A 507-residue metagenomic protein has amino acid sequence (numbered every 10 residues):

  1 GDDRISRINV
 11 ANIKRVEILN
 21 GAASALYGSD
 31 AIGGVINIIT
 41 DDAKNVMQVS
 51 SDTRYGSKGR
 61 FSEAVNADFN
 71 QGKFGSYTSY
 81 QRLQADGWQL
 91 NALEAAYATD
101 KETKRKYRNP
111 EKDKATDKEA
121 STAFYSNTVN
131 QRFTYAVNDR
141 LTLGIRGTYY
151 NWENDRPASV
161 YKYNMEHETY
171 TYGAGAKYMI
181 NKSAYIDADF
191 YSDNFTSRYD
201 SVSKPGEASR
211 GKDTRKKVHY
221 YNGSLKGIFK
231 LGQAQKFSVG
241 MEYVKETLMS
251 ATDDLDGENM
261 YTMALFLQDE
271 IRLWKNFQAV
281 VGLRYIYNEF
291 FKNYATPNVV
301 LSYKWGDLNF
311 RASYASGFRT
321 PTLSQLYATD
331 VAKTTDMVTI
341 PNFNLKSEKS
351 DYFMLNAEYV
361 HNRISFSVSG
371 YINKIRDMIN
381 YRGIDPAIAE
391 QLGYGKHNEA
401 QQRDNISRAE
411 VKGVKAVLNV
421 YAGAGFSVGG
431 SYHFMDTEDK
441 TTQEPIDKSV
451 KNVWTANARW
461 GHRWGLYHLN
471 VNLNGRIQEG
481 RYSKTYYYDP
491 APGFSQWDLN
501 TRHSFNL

Functional and structural regions predicted by a protein language model:
G1-N20: Short acidic/polar hinge/loop motifs at secondary-structure boundaries that mediate gating or recognition
V16-E17, I36-I38, L473: Non-catalytic regulatory/gating segments with a bias toward low-complexity or hydrophobic composition
A25, K44-V46, R54, N66-M165: Periplasmic-side early beta-strands and strand-to-turn transitions of outer-membrane beta-barrels
D68, S79, A123, A136 (+3 more regions): Conserved C-terminal beta-signal and adjacent last beta-strands/turns of outer-membrane beta-barrel proteins
Q71-F74, A136-R140, M179-S183, K230-A234 (+11 more regions): Outer-membrane beta-barrel channels and translocator barrels
T134-N151, H167-F291, P297-K304, I364-Y371 (+1 more regions): Face-selective signature of the C-terminal outer-membrane beta-barrel domain
Y161-M179, K216, N309, S316-R376 (+2 more regions): Outer-membrane beta-barrel signature, preferentially recognizing the C-terminal barrel domain of Gram-negative
Q233, R272-Q278, I372-K374, G395-K484: Gram-negative outer-membrane beta-barrel transporters
